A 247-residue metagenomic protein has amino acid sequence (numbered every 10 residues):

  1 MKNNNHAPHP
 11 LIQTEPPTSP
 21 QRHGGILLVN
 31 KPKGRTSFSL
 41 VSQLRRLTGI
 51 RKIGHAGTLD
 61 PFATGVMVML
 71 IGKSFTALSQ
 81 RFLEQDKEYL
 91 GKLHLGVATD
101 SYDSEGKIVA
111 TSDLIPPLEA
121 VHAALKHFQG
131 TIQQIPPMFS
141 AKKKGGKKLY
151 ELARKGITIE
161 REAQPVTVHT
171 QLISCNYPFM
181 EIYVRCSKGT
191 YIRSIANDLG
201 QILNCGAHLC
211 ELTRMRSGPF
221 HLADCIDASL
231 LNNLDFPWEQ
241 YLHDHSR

Functional and structural regions predicted by a protein language model:
M1-R247: Catalytic/RNA-binding core of pseudouridine synthases
